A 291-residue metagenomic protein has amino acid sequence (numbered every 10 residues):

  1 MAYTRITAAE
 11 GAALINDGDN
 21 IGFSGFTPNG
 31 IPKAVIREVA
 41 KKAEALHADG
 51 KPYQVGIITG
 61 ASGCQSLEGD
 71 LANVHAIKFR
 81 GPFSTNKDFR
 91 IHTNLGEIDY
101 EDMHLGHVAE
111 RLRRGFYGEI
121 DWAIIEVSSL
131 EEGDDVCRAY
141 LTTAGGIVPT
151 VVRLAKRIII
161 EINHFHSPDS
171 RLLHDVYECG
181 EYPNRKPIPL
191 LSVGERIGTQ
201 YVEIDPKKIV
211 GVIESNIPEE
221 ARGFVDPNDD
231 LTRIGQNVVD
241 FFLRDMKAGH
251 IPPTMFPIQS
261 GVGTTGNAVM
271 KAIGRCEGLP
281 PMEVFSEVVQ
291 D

Functional and structural regions predicted by a protein language model:
M1-D291: Conserved alpha/beta enzyme-core scaffold
